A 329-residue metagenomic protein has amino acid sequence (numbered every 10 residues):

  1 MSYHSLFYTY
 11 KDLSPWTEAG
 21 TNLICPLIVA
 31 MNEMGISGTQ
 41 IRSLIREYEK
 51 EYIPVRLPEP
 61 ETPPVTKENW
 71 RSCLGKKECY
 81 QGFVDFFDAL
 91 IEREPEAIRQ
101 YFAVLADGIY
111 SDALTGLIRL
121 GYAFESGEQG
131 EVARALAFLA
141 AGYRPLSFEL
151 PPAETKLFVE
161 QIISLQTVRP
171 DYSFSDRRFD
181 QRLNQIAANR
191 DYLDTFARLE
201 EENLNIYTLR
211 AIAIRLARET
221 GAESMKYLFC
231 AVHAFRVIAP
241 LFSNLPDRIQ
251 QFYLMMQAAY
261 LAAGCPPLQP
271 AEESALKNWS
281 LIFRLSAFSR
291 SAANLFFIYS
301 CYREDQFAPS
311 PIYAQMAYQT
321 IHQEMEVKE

Functional and structural regions predicted by a protein language model:
M1-E329: Mature, well-folded catalytic/scaffold domains that follow N-terminal targeting or propeptide regions
